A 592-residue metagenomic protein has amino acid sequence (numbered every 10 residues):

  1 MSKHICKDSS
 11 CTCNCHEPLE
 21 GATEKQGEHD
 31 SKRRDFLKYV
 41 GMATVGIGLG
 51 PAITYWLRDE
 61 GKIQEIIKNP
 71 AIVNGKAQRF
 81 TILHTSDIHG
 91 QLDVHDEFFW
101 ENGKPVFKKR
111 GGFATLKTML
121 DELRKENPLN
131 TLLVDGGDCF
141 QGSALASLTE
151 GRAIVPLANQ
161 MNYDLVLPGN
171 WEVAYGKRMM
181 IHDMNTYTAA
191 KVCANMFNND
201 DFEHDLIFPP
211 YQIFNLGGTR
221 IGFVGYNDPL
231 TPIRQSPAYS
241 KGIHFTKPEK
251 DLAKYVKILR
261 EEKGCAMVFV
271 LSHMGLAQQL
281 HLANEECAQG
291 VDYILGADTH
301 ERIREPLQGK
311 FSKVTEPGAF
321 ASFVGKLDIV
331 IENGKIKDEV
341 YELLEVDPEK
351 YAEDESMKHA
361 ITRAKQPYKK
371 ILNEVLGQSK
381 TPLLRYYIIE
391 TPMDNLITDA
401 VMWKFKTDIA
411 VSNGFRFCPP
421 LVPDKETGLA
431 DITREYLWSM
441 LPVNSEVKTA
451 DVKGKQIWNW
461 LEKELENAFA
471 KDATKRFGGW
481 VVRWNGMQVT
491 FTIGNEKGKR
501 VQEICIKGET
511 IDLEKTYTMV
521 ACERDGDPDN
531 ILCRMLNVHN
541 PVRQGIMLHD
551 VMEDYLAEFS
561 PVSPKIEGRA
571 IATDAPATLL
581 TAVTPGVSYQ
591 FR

Functional and structural regions predicted by a protein language model:
K3-C6, C11, C15-H16, G21 (+8 more regions): Catalytic centers of hydrolytic enzymes
C15, E28-D347, I388, P392-A400 (+2 more regions): Acidic, metal/ion-coordinating pockets
